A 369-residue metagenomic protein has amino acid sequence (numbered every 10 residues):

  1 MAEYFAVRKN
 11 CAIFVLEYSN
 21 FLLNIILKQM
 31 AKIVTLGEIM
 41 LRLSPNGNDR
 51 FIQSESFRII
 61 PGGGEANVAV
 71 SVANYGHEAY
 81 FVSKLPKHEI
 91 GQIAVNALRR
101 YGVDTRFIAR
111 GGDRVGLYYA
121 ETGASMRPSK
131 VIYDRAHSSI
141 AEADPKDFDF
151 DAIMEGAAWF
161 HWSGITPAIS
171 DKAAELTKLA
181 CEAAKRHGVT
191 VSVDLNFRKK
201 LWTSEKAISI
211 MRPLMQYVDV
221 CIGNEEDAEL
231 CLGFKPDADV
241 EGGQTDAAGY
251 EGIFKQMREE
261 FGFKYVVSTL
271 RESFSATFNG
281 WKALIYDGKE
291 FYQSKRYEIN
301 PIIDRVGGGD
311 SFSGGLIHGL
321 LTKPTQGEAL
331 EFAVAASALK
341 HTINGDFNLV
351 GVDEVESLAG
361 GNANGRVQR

Functional and structural regions predicted by a protein language model:
L22-V103, A124-M126, A143-P145, P301-I303 (+1 more regions): Glycine-rich phosphate/adenosyl-contacting loop at the front of the ribokinase-like
E78-P167, V355-R369: Conserved N-terminal subdomain of the carbohydrate kinase-like
E175-H187, I210-Y217: Catalytic-core regions built around general acid/base machinery
R186-T190, F261-K264: A short helix->loop->beta-strand "cap" motif at the edges of active sites that frequently abuts
V191-V193, C221: Hydrophobic faces of well-ordered beta-strands that scaffold small-molecule active sites in alpha/beta enzyme cores
L201-K289: Conserved phosphate/ATP/ADP-binding segment of small-molecule kinases
Y292-N362: Conserved post-catalytic alpha-helical subdomain immediately downstream of the catalytic base and nucleotide-binding
